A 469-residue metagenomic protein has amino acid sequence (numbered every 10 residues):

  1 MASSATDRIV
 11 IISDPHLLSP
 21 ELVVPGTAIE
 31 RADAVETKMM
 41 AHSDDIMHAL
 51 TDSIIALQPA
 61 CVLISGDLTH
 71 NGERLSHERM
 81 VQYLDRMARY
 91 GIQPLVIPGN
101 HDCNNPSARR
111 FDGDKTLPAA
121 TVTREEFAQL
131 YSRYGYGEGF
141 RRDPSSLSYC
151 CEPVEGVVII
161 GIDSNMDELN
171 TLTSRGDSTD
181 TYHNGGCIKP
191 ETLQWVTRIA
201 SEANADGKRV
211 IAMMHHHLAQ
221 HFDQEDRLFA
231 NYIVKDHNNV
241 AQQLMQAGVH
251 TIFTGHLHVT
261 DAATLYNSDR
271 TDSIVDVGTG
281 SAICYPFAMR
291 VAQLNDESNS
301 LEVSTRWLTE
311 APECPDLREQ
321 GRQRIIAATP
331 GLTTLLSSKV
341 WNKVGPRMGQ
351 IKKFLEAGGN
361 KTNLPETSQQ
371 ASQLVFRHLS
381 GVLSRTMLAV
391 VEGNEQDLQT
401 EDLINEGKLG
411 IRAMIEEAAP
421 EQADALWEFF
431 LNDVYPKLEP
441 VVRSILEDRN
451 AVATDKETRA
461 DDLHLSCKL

Functional and structural regions predicted by a protein language model:
M1-D7, P315-L469: Non-catalytic terminal accessory segments
M1-H77: N-terminal active-site segment of His-dependent metallophosphoesterases
T6-P20, A32, G156-L172, M213 (+2 more regions): Active-site-proximal beta-strand elements of phosphoester/diester hydrolases
D14, V62, D67, M80 (+6 more regions): Divalent metal-coordination and catalytic microenvironments
H16-I46, G72, G113, E168-I188 (+2 more regions): Acidic/histidine-rich helix-loop elements that form or flank divalent-metal/phosphate-binding sites at the catalytic
L18-E21, H70-G72, N100-A108, D167-N170 (+3 more regions): Active-site environment of divalent metal-dependent phosphoester hydrolases
I54-C61, Q93, V158-I160, S174-V275 (+4 more regions): His/acidic metal-ligating clusters that form di-metal
R79-S201, R270, V291, L301: Extended active-site neighborhood of metal-dependent phosphoesterases/phosphodiesterases
